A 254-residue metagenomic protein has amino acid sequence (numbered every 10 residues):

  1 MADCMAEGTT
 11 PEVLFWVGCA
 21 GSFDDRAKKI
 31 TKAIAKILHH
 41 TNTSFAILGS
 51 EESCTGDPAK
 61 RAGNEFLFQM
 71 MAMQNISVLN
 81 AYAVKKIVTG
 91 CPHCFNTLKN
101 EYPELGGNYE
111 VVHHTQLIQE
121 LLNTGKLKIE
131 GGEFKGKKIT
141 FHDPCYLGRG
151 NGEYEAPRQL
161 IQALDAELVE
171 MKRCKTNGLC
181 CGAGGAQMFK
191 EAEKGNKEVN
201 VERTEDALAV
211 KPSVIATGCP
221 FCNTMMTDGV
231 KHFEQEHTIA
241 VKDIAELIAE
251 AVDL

Functional and structural regions predicted by a protein language model:
M1-L254: Iron-sulfur cluster-binding electron-transfer modules in prokaryotic oxidoreductases
